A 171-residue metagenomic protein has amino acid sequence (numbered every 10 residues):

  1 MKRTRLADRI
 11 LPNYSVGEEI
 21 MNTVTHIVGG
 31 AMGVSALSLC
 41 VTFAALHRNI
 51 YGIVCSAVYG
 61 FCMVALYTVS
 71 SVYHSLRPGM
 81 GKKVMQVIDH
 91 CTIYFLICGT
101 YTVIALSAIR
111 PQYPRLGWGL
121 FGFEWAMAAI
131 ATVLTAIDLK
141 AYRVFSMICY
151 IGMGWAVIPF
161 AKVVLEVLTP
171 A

Functional and structural regions predicted by a protein language model:
M1-A171: Multi-pass alpha-helical transmembrane bundles in non-GPCR membrane proteins that perform intramembrane catalysis
